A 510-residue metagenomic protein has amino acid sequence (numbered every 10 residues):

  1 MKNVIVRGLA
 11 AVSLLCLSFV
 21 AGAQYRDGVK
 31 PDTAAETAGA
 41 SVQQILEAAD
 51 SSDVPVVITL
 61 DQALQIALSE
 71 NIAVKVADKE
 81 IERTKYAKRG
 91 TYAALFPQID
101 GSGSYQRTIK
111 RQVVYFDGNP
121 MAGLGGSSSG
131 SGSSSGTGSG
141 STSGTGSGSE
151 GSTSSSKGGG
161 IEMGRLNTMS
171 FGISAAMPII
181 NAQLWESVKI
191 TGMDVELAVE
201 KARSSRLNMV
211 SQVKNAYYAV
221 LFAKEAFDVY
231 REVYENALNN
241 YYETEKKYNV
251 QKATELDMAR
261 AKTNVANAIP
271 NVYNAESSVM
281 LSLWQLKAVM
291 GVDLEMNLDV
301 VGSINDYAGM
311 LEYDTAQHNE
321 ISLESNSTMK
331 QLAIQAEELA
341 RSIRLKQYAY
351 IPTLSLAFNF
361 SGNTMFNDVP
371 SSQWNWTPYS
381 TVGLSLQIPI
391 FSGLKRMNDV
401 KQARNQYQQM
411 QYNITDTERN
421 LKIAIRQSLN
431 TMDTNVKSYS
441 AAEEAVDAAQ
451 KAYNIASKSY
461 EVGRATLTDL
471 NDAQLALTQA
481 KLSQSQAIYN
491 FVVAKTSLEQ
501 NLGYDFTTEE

Functional and structural regions predicted by a protein language model:
K2-R7, A11, G22-T33, L46-S52 (+6 more regions): Acidic, low-complexity, intrinsically disordered peripheral segments
Q24-S104, K110-R111, L294, V300-E337 (+3 more regions): Bacterial Sec-pathway N-terminal export signals of envelope proteins
Q44-P55, S102-S174, V301-E312, R344 (+2 more regions): Small/polar, glycine/serine/threonine/aspartate-rich low-complexity segments that form flexible
T59, V76, R83, T168-G172 (+4 more regions): Transmembrane beta-barrel architecture of outer-membrane proteins
K75, Q98-V113, G160-R165, A176-S204 (+4 more regions): Small/polar (Gly/Ser/Thr/Ala-rich) solvent-exposed segments that form structured loops/beta-strands/short helices used
V76-T91, S205, M209-D228, N239 (+5 more regions): Amphipathic alpha-helical coiled-coil segments
K88, R206-I321, T431, N435: Periplasmic alpha-helical coiled-coil/stalk elements that build and connect Gram-negative outer-membrane
